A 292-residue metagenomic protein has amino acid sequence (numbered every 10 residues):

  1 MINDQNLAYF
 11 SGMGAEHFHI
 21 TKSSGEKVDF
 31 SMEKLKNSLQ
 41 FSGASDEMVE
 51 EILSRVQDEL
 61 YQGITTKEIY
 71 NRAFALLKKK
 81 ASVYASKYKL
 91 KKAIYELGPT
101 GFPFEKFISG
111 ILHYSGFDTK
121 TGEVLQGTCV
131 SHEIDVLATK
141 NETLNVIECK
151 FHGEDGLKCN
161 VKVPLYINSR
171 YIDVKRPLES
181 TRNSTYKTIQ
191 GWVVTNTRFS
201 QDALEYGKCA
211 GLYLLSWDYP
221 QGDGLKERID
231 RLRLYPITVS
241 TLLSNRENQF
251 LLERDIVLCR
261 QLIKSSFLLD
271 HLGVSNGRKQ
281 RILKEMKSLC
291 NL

Functional and structural regions predicted by a protein language model:
I2-L97, F104: Long, C-terminal-biased catalytic regions of enzyme "large/alpha" subunits
T21, E148, I263: Residue-level detector of conserved, well-ordered beta-strand and adjacent loop positions that form binding/recognition
S31, V49-I52, K187, R233 (+1 more regions): N-terminal alpha-helical segment
D46, L77-Y235, L252-E253: Intrinsically disordered, low-complexity Ser/Thr/Pro/Gly-rich regulatory segments
E51, V124, Y219, I263-K264: Proline- and acidic/polar-enriched loop/turn elements at helix boundaries
I111, D230-L292: C-terminal extensions
